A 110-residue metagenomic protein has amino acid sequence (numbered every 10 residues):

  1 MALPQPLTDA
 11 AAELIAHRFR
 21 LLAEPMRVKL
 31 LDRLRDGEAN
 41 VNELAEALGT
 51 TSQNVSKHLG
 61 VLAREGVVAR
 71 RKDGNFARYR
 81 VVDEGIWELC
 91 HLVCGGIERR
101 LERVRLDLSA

Functional and structural regions predicted by a protein language model:
M1-L14, I86-A110: Amphipathic alpha-helical dimerization/coiled-coil segments that flank or bridge DNA-binding/regulatory modules
P6, E13-Q53, F76-G85: N-terminal helix-turn-helix DNA-binding core of bacterial DNA-binding proteins
D32-D36, V67, L92: Hydrophobic alpha-helical membrane-insertion segments
V41-A45, Q53, V67, R99-V104: Juxtamembrane helix-loop transition sites at the ends of transmembrane segments in multi-pass membrane proteins
H58: Residues within the DNA-recognition helix of helix-turn-helix
A63-D73, R80: Beta-hairpin "wing" of winged helix-turn-helix
K72-N75, L108-A110: Noncatalytic linker/hinge segments flanking ATPase motor cores
